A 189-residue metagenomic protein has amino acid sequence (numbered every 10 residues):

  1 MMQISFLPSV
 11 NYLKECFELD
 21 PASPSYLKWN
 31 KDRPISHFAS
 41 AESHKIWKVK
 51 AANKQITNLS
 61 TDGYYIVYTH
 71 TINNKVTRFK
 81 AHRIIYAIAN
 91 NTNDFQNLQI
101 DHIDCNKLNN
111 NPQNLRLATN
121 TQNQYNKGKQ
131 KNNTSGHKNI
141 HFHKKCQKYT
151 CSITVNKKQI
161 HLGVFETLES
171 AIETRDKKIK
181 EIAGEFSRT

Functional and structural regions predicted by a protein language model:
M1-T69: Short helix-coil boundary/hinge micro-motifs
Y12, D32, I72-K157: Short, cationic Gly/His-enriched loop motifs
L59-Y64, A87-N93, L168-D176: Short, surface-exposed linear segments at secondary-structure transitions and domain or protein termini
V67, H82, I140, C151 (+2 more regions): An aromatic-rich alpha-helical recognition segment common to small helix-rich domains
V155, E166, R188: Polar, enzyme-active/binding microenvironments
K158-L168: A short, exposed loop/beta-hairpin motif centered on an aromatic-Gly-Thr core
K177-T189: Short arginine-rich
